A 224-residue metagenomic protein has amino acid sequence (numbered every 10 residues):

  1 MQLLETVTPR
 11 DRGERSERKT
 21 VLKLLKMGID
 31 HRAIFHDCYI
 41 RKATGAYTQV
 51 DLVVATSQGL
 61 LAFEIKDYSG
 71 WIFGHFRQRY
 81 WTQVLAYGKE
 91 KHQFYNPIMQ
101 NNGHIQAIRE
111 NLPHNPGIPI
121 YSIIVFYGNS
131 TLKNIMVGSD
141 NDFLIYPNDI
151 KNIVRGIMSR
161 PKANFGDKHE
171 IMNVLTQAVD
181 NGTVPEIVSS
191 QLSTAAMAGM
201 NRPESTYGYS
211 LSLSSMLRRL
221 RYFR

Functional and structural regions predicted by a protein language model:
M1-T48, A55-L60, K66-S69, G88-R224: Surface-exposed interaction regions that form or flank ligand-binding interfaces
I72-K89: A solvent-exposed, charged loop/short amphipathic helix patch at secondary-structure junctions
